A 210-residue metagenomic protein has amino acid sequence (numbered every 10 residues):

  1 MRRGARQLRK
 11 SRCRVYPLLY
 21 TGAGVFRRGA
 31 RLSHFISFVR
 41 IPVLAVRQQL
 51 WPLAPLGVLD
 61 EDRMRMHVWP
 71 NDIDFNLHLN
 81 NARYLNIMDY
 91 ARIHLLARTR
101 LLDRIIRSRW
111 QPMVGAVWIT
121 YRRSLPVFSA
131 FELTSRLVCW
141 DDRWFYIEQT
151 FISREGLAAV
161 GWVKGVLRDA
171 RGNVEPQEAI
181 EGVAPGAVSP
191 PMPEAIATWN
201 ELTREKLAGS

Functional and structural regions predicted by a protein language model:
L8: Cationic, low-complexity basic patches in intrinsically disordered or flexible, solvent-exposed regions
P17-P52, Y121, L125-A130, R136-S210: HotDog/MaoC-like acyl-thioester-processing domains
D60-P70: Short amphipathic
R63, V114-A116, Y146: Short coil/loop residues immediately preceding or within conserved phosphate-binding loops of NTP-utilizing enzyme
R83-I106: Active-site helix/loop of acyl-thioester processing domains in fatty-acid/polyketide metabolism, spanning hotdog-fold
I105-V127: Small beta-barrel nucleic-acid-binding modules, principally OB-folds
